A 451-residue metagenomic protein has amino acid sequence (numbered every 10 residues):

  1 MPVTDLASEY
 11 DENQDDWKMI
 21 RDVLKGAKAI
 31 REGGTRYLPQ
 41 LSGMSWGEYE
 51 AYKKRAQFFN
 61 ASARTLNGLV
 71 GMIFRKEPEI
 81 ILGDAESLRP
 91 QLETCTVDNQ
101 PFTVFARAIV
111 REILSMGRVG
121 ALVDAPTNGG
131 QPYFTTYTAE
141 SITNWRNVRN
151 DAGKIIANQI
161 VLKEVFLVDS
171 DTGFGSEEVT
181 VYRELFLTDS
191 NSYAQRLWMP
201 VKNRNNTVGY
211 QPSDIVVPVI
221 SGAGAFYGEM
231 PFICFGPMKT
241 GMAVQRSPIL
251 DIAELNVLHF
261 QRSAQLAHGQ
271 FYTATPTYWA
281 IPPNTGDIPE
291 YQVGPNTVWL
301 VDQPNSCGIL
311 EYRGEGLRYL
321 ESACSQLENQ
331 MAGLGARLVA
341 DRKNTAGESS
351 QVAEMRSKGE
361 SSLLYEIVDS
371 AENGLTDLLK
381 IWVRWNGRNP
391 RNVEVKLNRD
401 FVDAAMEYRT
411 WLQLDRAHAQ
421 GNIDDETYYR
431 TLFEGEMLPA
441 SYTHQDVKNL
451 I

Functional and structural regions predicted by a protein language model:
M1-Y137, S141: Extended, helix-rich architectural segments
K28-L41, S45, E50-K53, F58-A61 (+9 more regions): Hydrophobic alpha-helical segments and helix-packing faces
E93-P101, A108-E112, K239-R246, L250-A253 (+4 more regions): Generic amphipathic alpha-helical segments used as scaffolds and interaction surfaces in large, multi-domain proteins
L114-P237: Extended, regular secondary-structure scaffolds
L122, V161-K163, E311, K396-N398 (+1 more regions): Residues in well-ordered beta-strands of folded domains
Q211-Q351: Extended, charged amphipathic alpha-helical segments
D287, P295, L300, Y319 (+1 more regions): C-terminal helix-loop subdomains that flank or include functional centers
